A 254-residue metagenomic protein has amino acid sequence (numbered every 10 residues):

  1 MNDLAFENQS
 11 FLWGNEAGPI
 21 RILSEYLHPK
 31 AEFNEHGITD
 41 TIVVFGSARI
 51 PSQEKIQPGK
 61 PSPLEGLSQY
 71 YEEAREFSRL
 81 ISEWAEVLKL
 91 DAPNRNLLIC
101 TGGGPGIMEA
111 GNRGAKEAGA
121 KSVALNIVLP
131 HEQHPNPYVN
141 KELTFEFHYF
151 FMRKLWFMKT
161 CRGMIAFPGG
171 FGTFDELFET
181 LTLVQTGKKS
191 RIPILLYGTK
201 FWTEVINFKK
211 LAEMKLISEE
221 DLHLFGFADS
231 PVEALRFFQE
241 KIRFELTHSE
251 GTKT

Functional and structural regions predicted by a protein language model:
D3-A5, Q9-L125, Q133: Glycine-rich beta-alpha loop segments
G59, K116-E117, E179-V184, K210-M214 (+1 more regions): Short, solvent-exposed amphipathic alpha-helical segments in soluble enzyme and RNA/protein-processing domains
E76-A85, L177-V184, F208-A212: Short, well-ordered amphipathic alpha-helices
K89-N96, K188-R191, E219-D221: Short helix-terminating capping/connector loops at secondary-structure junctions
C100-F167, F171, F178: Phosphate/pyrophosphate-binding betaalpha-module
G119-E132, L181-V205, E220: Short, acidic/small-residue loops that bind anionic groups at enzyme active sites
R162-L181, I192-K200, S230: Glycine-rich anion-binding loop/nest that anchors nucleotide
L196-T254: C-terminal functional extensions of proteins
